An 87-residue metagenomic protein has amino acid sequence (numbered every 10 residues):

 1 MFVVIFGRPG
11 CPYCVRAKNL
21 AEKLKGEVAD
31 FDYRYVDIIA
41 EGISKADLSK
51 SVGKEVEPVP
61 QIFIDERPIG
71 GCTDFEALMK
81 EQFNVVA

Functional and structural regions predicted by a protein language model:
M1-R34: Local sequence-structure signature of Cys/Sec-based thiol-disulfide redox active-site neighborhoods
F2-V4, E22, K54-E55, E76-M79: Preference for well-ordered, secondary-structure-rich cores of eukaryotic proteins
V3, P60-Q61, R67: A residue-level structural signature of the nucleotidyltransferase/glycosyltransferase Rossmann-like core
P12-Y13, I43, G70: Short alpha-helical
V15-N19, D47, T73: Generic recognition of short, well-ordered alpha-helical segments
D37-V56, F83: Thioredoxin-like thiol-disulfide oxidoreductase module
V52-F63, C72-T73: Structural micro-motif
I64-A87: Non-catalytic, surface beta->alpha helical segment in thiol-disulfide oxidoreductase systems
